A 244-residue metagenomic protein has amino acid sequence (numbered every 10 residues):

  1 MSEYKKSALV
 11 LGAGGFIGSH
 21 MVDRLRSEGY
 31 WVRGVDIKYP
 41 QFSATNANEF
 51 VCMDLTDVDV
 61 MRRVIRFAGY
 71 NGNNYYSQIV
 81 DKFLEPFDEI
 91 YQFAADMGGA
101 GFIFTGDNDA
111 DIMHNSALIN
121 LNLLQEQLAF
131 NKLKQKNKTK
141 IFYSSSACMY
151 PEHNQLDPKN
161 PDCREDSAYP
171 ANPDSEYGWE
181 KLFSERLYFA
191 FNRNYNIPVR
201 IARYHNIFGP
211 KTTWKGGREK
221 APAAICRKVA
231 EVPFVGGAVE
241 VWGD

Functional and structural regions predicted by a protein language model:
A8-E28: N-terminal Rossmann NAD(P)H-binding glycine-rich loop of SDR-like oxidoreductase domains
L11, V35, I90-D96, I141-A147 (+1 more regions): SDR active-site strand-loop-helix element
Y30-Y39: Conserved glycine-rich Rossmann-like NAD(P)H-binding loop of the short-chain dehydrogenase/reductase
N46-V58: Rossmann-fold cofactor-recognition segment
L55-S116: NAD(P)H-binding glycine-rich loop region in Rossmannoid oxidoreductase-like domains and their noncatalytic homologs
Q92, L118-D174, R200: Conserved Rossmann-fold NAD(P)-dependent oxidoreductase catalytic core, especially the SDR/UDP-sugar
H153-D162, R186-D244: NAD(P)-dependent short-chain dehydrogenase/reductase
E176, E180: Active-site helix of classical SDR
